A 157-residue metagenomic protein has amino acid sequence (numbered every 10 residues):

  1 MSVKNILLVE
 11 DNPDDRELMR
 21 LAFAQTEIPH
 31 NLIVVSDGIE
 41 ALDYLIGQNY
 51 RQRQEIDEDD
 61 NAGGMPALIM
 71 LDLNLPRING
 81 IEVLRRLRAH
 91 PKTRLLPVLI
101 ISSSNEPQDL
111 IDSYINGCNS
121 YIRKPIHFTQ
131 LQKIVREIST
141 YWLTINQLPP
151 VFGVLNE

Functional and structural regions predicted by a protein language model:
E10: Conserved acidic carboxylate
P13-E40: Two-component/phosphorelay signaling modules centered on CheY-like receiver
I33-L68: Acidic, metal-coordinating helix/loop segments flanking the phosphotransfer/catalytic sites of two-component signaling
V34, L75-I78: Residue-level signal for the "D+5" position in two-component response regulator receiver
E40, I126-I138, Q147-F152: C-terminal output helix
L71-D72: Active-site residues of response regulator receiver
